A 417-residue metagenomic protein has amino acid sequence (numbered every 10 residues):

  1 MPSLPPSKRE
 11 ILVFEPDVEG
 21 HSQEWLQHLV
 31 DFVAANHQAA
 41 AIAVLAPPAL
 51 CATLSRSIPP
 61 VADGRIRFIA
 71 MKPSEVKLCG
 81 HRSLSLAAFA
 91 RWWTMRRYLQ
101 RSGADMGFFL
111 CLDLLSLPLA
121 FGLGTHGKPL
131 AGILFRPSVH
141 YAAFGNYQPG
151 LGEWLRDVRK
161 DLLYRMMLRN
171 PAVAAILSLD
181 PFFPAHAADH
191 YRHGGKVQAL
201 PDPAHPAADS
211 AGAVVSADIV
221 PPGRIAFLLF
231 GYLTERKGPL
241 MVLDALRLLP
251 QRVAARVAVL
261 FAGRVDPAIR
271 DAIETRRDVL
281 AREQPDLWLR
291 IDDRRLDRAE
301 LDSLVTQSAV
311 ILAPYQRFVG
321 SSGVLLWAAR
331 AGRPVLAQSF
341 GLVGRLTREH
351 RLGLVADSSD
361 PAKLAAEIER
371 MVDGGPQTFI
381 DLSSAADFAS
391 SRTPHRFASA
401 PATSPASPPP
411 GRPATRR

Functional and structural regions predicted by a protein language model:
Q23-H28, T234-L248, D271, L326: A conserved mid-protein helix/loop that constitutes part of the nucleotide-sugar donor-binding site
L45-C51, F230, A258-E274, R290 (+1 more regions): Glycosyltransferase donor-sugar binding loop
R65, A272-A299, S303: Nucleotide-activated donor-binding/catalytic signature segment of Leloir-type glycosyltransferases, i.e., the conserved
W93-Q100, S138-H140, Q148-I176: Membrane-proximal helix-turn-helix segments that form the acceptor-binding/catalytic region of lipid-linked
M106-F109, G122-Y147: Active-site proximal beta-strand in glycosyltransferases
I219-K237, L243-L246, V259-F261: Conserved donor-binding/catalytic core segment of Leloir-type glycosyltransferases
S303-G320: Acidic donor-binding loop of glycosyltransferase active sites
V310-I311, P334-Q338: Short hydrophobic beta-strand element within catalytic cores of glycosyltransferases and related nucleotide-activated
